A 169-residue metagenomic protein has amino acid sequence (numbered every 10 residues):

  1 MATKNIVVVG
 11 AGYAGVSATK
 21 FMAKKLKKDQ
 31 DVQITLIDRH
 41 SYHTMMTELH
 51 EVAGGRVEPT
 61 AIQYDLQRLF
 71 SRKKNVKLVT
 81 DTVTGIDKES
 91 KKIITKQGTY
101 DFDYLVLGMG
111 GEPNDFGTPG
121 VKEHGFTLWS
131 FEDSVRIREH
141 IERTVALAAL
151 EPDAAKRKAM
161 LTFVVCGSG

Functional and structural regions predicted by a protein language model:
A2-K77, K158-A159, F163-V165: Beta1-alpha1 glycine-rich phosphate/pyrophosphate-binding loop at the start of Rossmann-like nucleotide-binding domains
A2-T3, V76-V164: FAD-binding core/adjacent interface of flavoenzyme oxidoreductases
S168-G169: Phosphate/ribose-phosphate-bearing ligand recognition and processing surfaces, centered on ADP-ribose/NAD(+/P+) systems
